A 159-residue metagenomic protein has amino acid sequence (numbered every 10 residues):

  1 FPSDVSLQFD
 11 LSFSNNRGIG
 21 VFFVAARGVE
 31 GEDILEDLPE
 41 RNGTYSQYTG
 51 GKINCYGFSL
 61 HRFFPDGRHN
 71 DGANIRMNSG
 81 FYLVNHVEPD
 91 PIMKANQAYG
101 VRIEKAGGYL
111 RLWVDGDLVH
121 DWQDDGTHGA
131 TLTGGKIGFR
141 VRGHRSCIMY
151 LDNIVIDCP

Functional and structural regions predicted by a protein language model:
F1-R76: Secretory/extracellular carbohydrate-interaction modules and structurally similar beta-sandwich "look-alikes"
L7-F9, N96-V114: Short tryptophan-centered beta-strand motifs in secreted/extracellular beta-sheet-rich domains of glycan-recognition
D10, V87-I92, R140-V141: Beta-strand-rich interaction surfaces with strong enrichment in secreted/lumenal proteins
F23, R111-W113, V155: Beta-strand signatures of extracellular beta-sandwich domains
I75-G100: Short, aromatic/His-centered strand-loop micro-motif at the edge of beta-sheets
I103, L151-I156: Extracellular beta-strand elements of beta-rich domains used for carbohydrate recognition/degradation or cell-matrix
Q123-Y150: Flexible glycan-contacting loops in extracellular carbohydrate-active proteins
